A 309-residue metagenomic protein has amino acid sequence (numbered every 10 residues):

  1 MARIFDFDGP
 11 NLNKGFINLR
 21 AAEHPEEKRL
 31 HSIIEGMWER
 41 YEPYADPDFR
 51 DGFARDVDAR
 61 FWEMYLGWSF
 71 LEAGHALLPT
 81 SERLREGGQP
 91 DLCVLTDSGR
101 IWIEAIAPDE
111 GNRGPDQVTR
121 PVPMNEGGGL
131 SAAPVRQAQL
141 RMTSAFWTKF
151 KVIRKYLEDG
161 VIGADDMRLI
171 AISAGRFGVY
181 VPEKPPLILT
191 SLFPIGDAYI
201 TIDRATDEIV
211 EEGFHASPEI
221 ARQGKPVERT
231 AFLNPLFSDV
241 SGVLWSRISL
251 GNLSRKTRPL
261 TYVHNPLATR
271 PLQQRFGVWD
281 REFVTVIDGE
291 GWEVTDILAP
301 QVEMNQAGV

Functional and structural regions predicted by a protein language model:
M1-R60, G114: Interdomain/boundary linker segments immediately adjacent to catalytic/signaling cores
G36-E42, I101, I106-P108: Short N-terminal helix-initiation segments at or just after the protein's N-terminus
F49-R50, A54, P79-S81, E86-P90 (+2 more regions): Basic, glycine-/proline-tolerant helical and adjacent loop/strand elements that line or dock onto nucleic-acid
R60-P79: Extended, Lys/Arg-enriched charged tracts that mediate electrostatic binding to polyanionic substrates
F61, Y65, G87, D165: Short, well-structured alpha-helical interface segments that form or flank functional binding sites
F70, T80-E82, E86-A105: Short acidic loop-to-beta-strand element that houses the catalytic metal-binding Asp/Glu of nuclease active sites
E72, A107-G308: Metal-dependent nuclease catalytic core centered on acidic motifs
A76-L78, R85-D91, K149-E158: Short alpha-helical segments and helix-capping/turn motifs at coil-helix boundaries
